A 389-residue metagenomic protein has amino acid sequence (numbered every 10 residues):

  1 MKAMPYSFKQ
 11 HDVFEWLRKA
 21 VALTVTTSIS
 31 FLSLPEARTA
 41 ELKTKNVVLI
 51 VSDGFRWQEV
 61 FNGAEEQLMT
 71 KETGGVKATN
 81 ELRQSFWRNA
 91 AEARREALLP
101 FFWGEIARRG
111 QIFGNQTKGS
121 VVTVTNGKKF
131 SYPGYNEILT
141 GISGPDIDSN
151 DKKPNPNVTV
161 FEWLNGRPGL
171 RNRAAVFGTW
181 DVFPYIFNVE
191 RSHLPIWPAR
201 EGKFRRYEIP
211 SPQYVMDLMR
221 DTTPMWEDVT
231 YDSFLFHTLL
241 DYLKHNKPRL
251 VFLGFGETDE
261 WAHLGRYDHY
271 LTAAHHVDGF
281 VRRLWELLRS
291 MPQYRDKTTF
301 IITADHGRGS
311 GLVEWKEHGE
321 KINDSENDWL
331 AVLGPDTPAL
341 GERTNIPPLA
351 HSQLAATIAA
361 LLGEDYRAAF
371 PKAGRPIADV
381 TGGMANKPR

Functional and structural regions predicted by a protein language model:
K19-F31: Bacterial N-terminal signal peptides
V48-L49, W57, H276-K316, I358: Metal-dependent active-site segment of extracytoplasmic phospho-/sulfohydrolases and closely related
Q58, N62-K128: Short, structured active-site-proximal loop/turn typified by the sulfatase FGly-forming signature C/S-X-P-X-R
K71, I302-P335: Histidine-centered active-site microenvironments of extracellular/periplasmic hydrolases and transferases
F86-A93, I147-D151, Y270-L271, W315-H318 (+2 more regions): Active-site rim elements
G127-K129, P133-R220: Catalytic-site neighborhoods of secreted/periplasmic enzymes that process anionic sulfate/phosphate groups
F161, N165-P168, D336, N345-A378 (+1 more regions): Non-catalytic, well-ordered alpha-helical segments in soluble enzyme domains
V189-R191, H237-R283: Active-site His/acidic residue clusters
